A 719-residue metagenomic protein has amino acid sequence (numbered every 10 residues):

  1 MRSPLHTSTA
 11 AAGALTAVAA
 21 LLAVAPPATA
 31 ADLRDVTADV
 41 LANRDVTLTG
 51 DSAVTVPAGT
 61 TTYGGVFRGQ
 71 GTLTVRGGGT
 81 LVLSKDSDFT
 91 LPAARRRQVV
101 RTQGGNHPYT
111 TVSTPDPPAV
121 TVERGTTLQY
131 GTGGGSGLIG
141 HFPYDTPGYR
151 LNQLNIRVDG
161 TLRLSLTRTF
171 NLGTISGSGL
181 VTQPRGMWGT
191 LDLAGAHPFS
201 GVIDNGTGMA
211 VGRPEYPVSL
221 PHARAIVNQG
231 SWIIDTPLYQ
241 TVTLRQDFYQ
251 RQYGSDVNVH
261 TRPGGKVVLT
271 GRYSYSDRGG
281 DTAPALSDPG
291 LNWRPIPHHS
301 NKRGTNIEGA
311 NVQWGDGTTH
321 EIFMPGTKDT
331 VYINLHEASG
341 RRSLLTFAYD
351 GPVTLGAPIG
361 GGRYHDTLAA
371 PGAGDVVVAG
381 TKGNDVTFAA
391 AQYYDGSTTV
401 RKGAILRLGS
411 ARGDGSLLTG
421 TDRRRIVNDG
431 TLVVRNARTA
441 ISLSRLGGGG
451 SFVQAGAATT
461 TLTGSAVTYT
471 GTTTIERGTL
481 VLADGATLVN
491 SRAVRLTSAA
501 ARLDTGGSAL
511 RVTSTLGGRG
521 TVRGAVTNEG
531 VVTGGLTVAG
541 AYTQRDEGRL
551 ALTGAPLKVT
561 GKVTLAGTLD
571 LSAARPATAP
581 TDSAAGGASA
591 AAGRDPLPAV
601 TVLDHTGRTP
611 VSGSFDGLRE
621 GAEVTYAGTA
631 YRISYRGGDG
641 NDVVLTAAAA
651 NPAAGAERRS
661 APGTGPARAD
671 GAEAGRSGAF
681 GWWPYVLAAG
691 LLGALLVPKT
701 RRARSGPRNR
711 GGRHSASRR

Functional and structural regions predicted by a protein language model:
M1-A14, W682: Bacterial N-terminal signal peptides that target proteins for export
R2-L5, A672-S677: Short, Lys/Arg-rich N-terminal segment immediately upstream of the first membrane anchor
L15, L21, P27-V56, S231-T236 (+12 more regions): Extracellular/surface-exposed low-complexity segments
V40-G135, S165-H222, W232, T236-K328 (+4 more regions): Extracellular repeat-rich scaffold modules on cell surfaces
A404, G478, L550, V563 (+2 more regions): Residue-level detector of buried hydrophobic side-chain packing in well-ordered secondary-structure elements
T419-G420: Disulfide-braced loops of extracellular cysteine-rich modules
G448-T461, T468, G507-P598: Extracellular beta-strand/loop-rich repeat segments of large surface/secreted proteins
